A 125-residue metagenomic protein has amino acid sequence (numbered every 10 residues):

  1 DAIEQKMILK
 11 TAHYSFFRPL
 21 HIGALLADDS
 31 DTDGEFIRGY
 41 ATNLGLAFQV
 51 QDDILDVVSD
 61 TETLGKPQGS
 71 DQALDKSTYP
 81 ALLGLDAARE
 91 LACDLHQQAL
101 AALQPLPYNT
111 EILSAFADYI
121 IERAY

Functional and structural regions predicted by a protein language model:
D1-Y125: All-alpha prenyltransferase/terpene-synthase fold signal
